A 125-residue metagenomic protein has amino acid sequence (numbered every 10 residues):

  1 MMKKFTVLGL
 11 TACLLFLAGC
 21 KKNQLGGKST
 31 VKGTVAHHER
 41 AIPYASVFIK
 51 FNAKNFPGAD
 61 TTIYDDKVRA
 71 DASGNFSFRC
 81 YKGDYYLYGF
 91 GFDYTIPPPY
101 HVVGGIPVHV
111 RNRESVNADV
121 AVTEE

Functional and structural regions predicted by a protein language model:
F16-G19: C-terminal motif of bacterial Sec signal peptides marking the signal peptidase cleavage site
K21-N23: Bacterial signal peptide processing site
S29-H37: A short, amphipathic beta-strand motif
G33, A70-F78, V120: Glycine-centered loop-to-beta-strand initiation motif
H37-T61: Short, ordered, surface-exposed loop/turn motifs in non-cytosolic proteins
F56-N75: Short, acidic Ser/Thr/Gly-rich low-complexity loop/linker segments typical of extracellular and cell-surface proteins
S77-Y86: Short Pro-Gly-centered beta-turn/loop motif in secreted/extracellular proteins
F92-A118, T123-E125: Structured interaction patches on ligand/partner-binding surfaces of diverse proteins
